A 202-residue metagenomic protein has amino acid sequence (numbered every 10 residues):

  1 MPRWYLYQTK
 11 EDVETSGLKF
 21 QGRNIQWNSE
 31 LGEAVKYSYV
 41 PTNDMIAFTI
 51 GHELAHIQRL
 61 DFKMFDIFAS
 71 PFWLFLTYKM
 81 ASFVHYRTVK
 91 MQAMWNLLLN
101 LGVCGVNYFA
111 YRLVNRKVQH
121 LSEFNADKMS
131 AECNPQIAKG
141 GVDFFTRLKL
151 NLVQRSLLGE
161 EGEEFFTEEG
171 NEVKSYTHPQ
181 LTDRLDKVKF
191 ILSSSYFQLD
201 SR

Functional and structural regions predicted by a protein language model:
M1-I50, L54, Q58-R59: Peri-catalytic and regulatory segments of divalent metal-dependent proteins
I25-F48, L99, V103-Y111, N115-K117 (+1 more regions): Intrinsically disordered, low-complexity acidic Ser/Thr-rich regulatory segments
H52-E53, A126, Q180: DG-centered beta-turn motif at the end of beta-strands
I57-Q58, F62, R184-D186: Generic hydrophobic alpha-helical membrane-span motif
R59-V89, V142-K149: Post-HEXXH active-site segment of zinc metalloproteases
F83-G162: Short helix/loop segments within enzyme catalytic domains that coordinate or immediately flank catalytic cofactors
S130-R202: Active-site-proximal gating segments in proteases and membrane effectors
